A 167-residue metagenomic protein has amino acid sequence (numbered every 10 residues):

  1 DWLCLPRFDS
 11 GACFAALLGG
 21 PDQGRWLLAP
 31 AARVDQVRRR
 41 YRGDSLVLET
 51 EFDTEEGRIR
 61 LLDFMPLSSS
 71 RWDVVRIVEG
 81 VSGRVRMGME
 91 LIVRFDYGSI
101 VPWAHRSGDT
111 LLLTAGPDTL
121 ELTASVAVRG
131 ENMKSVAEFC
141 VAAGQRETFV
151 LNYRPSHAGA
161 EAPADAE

Functional and structural regions predicted by a protein language model:
D1-E167: Terminal accessory carbohydrate-recognition/targeting modules of carbohydrate-active enzymes
